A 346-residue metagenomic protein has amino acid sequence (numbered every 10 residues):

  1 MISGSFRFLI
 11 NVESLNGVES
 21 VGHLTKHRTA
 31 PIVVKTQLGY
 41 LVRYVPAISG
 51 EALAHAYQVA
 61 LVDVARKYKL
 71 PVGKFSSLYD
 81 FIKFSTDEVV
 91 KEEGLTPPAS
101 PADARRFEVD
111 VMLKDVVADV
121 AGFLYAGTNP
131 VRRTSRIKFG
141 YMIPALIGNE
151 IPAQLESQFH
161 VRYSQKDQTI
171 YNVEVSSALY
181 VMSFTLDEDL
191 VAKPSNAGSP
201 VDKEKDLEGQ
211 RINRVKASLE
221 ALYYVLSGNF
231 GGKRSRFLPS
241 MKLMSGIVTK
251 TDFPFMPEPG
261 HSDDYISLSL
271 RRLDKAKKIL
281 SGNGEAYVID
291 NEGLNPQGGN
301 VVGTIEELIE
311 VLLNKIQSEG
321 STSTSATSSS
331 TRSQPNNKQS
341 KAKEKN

Functional and structural regions predicted by a protein language model:
M1-V45, V62, R66, Y79-N346: Basic polyanion-binding and macromolecular-assembly surfaces
R43-Q58: Active/ligand-binding-proximal structured segments within catalytic/core domains that scaffold catalytic residues
